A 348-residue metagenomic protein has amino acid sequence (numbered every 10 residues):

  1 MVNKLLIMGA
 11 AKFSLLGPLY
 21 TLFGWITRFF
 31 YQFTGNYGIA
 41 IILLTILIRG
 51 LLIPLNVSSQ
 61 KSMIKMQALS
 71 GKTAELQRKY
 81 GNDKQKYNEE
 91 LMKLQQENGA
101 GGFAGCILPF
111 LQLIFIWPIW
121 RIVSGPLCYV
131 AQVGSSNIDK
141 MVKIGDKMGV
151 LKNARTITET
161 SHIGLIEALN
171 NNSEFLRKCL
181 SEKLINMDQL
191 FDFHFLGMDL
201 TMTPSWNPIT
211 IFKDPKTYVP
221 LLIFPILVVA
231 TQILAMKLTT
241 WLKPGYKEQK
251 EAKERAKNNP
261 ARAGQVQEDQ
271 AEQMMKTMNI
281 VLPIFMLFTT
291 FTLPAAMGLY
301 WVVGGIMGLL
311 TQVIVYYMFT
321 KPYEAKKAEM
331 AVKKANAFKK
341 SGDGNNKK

Functional and structural regions predicted by a protein language model:
M1-K348: Helix-loop-helix
